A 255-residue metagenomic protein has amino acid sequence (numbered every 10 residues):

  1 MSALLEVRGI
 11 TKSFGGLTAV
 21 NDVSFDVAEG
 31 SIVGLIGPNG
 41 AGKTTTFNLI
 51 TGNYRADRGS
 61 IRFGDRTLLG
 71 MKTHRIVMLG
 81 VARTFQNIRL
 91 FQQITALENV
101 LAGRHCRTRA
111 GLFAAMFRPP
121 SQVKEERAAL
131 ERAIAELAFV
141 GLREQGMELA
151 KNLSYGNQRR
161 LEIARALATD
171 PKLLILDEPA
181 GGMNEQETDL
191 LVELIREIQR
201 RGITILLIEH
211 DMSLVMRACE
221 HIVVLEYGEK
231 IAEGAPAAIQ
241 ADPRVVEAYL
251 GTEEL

Functional and structural regions predicted by a protein language model:
S2-L255: Glycine-rich phosphate-binding loops of nucleotide-dependent enzymes
